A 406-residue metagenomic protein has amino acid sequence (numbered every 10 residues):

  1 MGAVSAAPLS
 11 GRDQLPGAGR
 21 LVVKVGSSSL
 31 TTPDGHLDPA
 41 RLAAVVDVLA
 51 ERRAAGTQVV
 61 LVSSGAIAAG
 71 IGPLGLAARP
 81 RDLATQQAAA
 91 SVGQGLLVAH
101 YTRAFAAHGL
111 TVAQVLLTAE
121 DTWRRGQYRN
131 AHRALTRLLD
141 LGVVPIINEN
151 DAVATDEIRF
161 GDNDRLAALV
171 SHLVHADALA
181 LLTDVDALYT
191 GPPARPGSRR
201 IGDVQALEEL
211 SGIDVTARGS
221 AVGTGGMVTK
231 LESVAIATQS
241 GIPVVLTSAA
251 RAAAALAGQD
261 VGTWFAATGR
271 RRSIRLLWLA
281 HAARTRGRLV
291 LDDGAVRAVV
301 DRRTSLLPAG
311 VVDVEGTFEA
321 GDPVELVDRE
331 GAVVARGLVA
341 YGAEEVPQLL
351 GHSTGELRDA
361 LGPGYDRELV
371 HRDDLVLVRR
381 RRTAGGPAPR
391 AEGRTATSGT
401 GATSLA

Functional and structural regions predicted by a protein language model:
G2-A78, L83-T111, V115-A406: C-terminal catalytic "cap/lid" subdomain
